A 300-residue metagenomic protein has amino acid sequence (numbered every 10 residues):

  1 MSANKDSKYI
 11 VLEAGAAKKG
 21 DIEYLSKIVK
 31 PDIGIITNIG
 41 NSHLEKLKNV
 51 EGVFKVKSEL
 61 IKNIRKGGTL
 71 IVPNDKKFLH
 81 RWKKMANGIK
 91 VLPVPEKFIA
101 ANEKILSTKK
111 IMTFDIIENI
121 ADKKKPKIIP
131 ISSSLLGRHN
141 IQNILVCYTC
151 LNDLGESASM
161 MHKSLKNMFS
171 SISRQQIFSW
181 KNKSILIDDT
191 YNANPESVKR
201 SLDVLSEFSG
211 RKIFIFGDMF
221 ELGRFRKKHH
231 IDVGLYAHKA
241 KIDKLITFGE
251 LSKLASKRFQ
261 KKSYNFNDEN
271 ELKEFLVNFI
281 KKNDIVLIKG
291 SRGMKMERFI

Functional and structural regions predicted by a protein language model:
K8-K19, L186-N192: Switch II (G3) loop of P-loop NTPases
Y9, I33, V146, K281-K289: Short SAM/SAH-binding signature in class I
A16-K19, G40-S42, D75-K77, N192-A193 (+4 more regions): Short glycine-rich anion-binding loops that position phosphate/pyrophosphate groups of nucleotides and phosphorylated
A17-V29, E196-L205: Switch II of P-loop NTPase G domains
K27, L272-F279: Short amphipathic alpha-helix with an adjacent loop that forms part of the alpha/beta core around
D32-L186, G210, L235-K244, S252-K262 (+1 more regions): Acidic, Mg2+-coordinating active-site environments of NTP-dependent enzymes
S170-S173, T190-Q260, S291: Active-site beta-alpha connecting loops in nucleotide-dependent enzymes
L276-I300: A glycine-rich beta-strand to alpha-helix segment that forms a phosphate/ribose-binding loop at ligand/cofactor sites
